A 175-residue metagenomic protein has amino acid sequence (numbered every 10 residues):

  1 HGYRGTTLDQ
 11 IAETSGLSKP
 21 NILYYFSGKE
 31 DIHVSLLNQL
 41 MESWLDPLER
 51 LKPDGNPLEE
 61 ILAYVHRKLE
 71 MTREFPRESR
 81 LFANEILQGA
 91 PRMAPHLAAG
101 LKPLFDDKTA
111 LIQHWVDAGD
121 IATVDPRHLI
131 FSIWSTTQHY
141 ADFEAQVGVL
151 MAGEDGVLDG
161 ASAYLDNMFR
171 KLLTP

Functional and structural regions predicted by a protein language model:
H1-D31, S35: Helix-turn-helix
H1-R4, D54, F75, A118: Short coil/turn segments at alpha/beta junctions that flank glycine-rich nucleotide-binding fingerprints
T14, D31-L51, E59, A63-E70 (+1 more regions): Alpha-helical structural segments
E49-E78, P126-I133, S162: Hydrophobic alpha-helical connector segments
E59, P95-A99, V116-S132, G160: All-alpha amphipathic helical-bundle segments outside canonical DNA-binding/catalytic cores that form hydrophobic
V65-K68, F82-E85, I133, T137 (+1 more regions): Short alpha-helical scaffolding segments that buttress acidic/His motifs in well-ordered protein cores
E70, E74, D106-A122, T136-P175: C-terminal peripheral helix-coil segments that are non-catalytic and often amphipathic
R73-P95, F143-V149: Amphipathic alpha-helical segments used for helix-helix packing
